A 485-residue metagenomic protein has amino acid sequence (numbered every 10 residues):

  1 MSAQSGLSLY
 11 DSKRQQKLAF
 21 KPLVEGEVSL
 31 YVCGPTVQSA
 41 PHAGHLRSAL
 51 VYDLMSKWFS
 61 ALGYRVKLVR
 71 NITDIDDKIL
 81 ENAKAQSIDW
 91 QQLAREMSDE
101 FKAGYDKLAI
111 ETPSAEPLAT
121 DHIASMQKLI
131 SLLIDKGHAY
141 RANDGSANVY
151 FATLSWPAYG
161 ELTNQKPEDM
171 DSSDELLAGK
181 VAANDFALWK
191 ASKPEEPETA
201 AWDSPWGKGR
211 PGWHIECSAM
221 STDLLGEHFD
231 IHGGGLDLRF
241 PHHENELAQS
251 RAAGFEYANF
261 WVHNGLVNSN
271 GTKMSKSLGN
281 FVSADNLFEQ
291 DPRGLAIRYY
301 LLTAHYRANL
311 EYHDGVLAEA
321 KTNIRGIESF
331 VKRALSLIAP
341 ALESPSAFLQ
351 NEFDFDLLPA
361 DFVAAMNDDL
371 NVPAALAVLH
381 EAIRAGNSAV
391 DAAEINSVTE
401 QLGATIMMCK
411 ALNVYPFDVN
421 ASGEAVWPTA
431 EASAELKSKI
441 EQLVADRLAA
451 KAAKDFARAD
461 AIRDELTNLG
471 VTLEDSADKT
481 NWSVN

Functional and structural regions predicted by a protein language model:
M1-Q38, D53, A124-L337: Alpha-helical recognition segments enriched in aromatics with Gly/Pro capping that present substrate-recognition
R14-A19, L23-E111, L129, W482: N-terminal, positively charged nucleic-acid-binding surface of large information/translation enzymes
R65-K67, G137-D144, T472-E474: Short, well-structured beta-strand/strand-turn elements
L68-V69, P113-P117, H232-G234, T399: Short catalytic-loop micro-motif centered on adjacent basic/acidic residues
I72-D77, M97-F101, E111-M126, N143-S155: Short, glycine/charge-rich beta-strand/loop segments that flank catalytic centers and engage negatively charged groups
A83-W90, S114-T120, G207, G235-L236: The substrate-binding groove and active-site-proximal loops of carbohydrate-active enzymes, especially glycoside
F281-N485: Structural preference for alpha-helix termini/caps and helix-kink/transition segments
